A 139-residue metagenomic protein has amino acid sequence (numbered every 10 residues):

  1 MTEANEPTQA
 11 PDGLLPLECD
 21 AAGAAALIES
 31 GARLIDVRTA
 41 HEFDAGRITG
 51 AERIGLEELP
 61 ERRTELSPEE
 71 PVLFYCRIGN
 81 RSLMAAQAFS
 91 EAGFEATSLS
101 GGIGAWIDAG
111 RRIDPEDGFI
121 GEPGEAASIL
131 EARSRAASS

Functional and structural regions predicted by a protein language model:
M1-R33, A40-P71, N80-S139: Rhodanese-like catalytic fold shared by cysteine-dependent sulfurtransferases and DSP/PTP-type phosphatases
Y75: Short, surface-exposed ligand- or partner-binding patches at beta-edge/loop junctions that are enriched in aromatics
